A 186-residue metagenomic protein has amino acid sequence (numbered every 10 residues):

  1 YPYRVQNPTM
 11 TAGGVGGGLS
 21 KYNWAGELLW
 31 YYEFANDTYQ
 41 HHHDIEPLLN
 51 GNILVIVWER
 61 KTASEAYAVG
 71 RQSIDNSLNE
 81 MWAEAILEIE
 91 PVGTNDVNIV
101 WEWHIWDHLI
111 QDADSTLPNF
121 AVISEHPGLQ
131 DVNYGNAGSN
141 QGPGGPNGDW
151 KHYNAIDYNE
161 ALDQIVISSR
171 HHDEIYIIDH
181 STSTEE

Functional and structural regions predicted by a protein language model:
Y1-E186: Histidine-/acidic-rich catalytic cores in large beta-rich domains
